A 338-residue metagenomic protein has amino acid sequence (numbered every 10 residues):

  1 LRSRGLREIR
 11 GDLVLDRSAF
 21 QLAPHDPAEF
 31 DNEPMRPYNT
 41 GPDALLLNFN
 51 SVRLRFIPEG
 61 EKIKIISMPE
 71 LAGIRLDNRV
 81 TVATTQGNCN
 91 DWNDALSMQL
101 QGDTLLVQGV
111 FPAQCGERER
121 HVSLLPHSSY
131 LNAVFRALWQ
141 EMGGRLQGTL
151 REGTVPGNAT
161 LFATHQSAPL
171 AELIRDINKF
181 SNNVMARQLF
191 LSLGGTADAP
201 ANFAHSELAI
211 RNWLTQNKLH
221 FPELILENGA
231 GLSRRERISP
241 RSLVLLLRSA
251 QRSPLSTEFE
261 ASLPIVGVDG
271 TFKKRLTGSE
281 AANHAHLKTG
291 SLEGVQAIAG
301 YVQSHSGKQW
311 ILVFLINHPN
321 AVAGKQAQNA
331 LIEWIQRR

Functional and structural regions predicted by a protein language model:
L1-F221, R337-R338: Conserved serine DD-peptidase/penicillin-binding transpeptidase domain and beta-lactam-recognizing active-site
F180, F190-R338: Small-residue-rich helix-loop
